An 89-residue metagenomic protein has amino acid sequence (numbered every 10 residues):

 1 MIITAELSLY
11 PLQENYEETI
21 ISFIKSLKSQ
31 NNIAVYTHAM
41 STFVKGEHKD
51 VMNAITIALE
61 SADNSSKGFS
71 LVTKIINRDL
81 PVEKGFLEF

Functional and structural regions predicted by a protein language model:
M1-F89: Charge-rich, low-complexity N-terminal segments
